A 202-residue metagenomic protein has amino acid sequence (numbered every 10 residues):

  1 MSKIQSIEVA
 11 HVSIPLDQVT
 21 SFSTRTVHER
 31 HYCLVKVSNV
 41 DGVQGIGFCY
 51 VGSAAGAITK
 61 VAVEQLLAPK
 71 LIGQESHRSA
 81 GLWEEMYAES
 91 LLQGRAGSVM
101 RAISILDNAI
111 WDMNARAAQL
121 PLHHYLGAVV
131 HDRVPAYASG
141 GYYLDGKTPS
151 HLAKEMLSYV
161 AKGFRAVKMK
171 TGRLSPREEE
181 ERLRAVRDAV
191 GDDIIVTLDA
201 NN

Functional and structural regions predicted by a protein language model:
M1-G52: Structured beta-strand/loop patches that form or line metal/cofactor-binding pockets in enzymes
I4, V35, G42, L67 (+5 more regions): Buried hydrophobic positions in well-ordered alpha/beta secondary-structure cores of metabolic enzymes
S6, S38-A117: Metal- or metallocofactor-binding catalytic centers and their adjacent structured scaffolds across diverse enzyme
V63, R78, L82, A102 (+6 more regions): General structural feature for long, well-ordered alpha-helical segments within catalytic domains of soluble enzymes
G73, L120, A128, D192-D193: Short, well-ordered coil loops that connect the C-terminus of an alpha-helix to the N-terminus of a beta-strand
D107-S139, Y143-L144: Glycine-rich, aromatic-flanked loop segments that form ligand/cofactor-binding clefts across common enzyme folds
V130-N202: Metal-dependent enolase-superfamily TIM-barrel catalytic cores that perform enediolate-based chemistry
